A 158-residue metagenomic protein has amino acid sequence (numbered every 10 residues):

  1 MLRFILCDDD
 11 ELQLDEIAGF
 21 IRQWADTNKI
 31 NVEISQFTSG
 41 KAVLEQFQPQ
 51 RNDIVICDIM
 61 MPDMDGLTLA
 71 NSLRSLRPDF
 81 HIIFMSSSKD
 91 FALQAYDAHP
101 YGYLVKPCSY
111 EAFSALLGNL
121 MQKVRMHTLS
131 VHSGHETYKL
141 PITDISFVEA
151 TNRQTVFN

Functional and structural regions predicted by a protein language model:
M1-R3: Non-catalytic signal-transmission and effector/linker regions of two-component phosphorelay proteins
L6, E33-G40, C57: Extended hydrophobic secondary-structure segments that form protein cores and membrane-embedded regions
D8-D10, S87: Acidic di-acidic motifs
E11-S35, S75: Two-component/phosphorelay signaling modules centered on CheY-like receiver
T27-K29, D97, N158: Short glycine-enriched loop/turn motifs at secondary-structure junctions
K29-E33, F80, T143-D144: Short acidic capping loops at alpha-helix termini that bridge into adjacent secondary structure
K41-R125: CheY-like receiver
A112-N158: Conserved binding/recognition cores within well-folded domains
